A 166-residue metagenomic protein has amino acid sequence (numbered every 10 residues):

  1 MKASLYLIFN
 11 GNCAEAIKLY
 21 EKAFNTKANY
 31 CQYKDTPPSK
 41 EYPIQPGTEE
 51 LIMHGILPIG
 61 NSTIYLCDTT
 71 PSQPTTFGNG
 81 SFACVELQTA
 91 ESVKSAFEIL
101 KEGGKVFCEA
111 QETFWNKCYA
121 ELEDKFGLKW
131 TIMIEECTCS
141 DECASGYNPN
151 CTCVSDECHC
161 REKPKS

Functional and structural regions predicted by a protein language model:
M1-A3, N61-S62: Short, well-ordered coil/turn segments that N-cap beta-strands
K2-S4, G78-F82: Short, solvent-exposed beta-strand edge segments and adjacent coil->beta transition regions
L7-N61: Core segments of cupin and vicinal oxygen chelate
N29-C31, M53, P58, L66-T75 (+1 more regions): Vicinal oxygen chelate
